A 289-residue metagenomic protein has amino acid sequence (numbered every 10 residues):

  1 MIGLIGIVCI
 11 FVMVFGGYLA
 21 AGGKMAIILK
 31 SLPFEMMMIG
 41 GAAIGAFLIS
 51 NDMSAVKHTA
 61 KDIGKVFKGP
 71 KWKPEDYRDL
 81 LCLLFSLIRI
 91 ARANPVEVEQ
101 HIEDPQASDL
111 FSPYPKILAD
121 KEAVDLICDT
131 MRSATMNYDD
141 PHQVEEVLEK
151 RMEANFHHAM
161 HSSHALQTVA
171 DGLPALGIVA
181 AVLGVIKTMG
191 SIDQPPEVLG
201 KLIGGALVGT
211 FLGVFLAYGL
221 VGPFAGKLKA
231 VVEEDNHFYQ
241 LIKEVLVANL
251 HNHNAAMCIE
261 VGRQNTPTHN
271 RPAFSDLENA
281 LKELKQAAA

Functional and structural regions predicted by a protein language model:
M1, D62, K71, G219-L220: N-terminal start-of-chain detector that recognizes signal peptides and the immediate post-cleavage beginning
M1-C9, F34-M38: Alpha-helical transmembrane segments of integral membrane proteins
I5-V8, V12-I27, V144-V147, R151-K229: Helix-termination/interfacial motifs at the ends of transmembrane alpha-helices
L19-M160, E234-A289: Large intracellular
